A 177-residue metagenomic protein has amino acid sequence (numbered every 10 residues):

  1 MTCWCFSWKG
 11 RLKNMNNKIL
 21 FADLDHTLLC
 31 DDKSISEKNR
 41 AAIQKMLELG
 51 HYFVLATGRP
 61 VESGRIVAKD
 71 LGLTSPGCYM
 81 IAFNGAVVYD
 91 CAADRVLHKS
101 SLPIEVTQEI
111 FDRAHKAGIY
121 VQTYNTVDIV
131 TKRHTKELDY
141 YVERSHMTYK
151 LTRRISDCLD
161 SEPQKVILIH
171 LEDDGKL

Functional and structural regions predicted by a protein language model:
M15-I19, S36: Mg2+-dependent phosphoryl-transfer enzymes with acidic/Ser/Thr/Gly-rich catalytic loops
K18-D31: Asp-based phosphoryl-transfer active-site loop
C30-K33, G58, K99-S100, R144-S145: Short, flexible loop segments at the rims of nucleotide/cofactor-binding pockets, characterized by
E37-L138: Active-site phosphate-binding/coordination module
E109, R113-L177: Conserved acidic, metal-coordinating active-site core of Asp-based, Mg2+-dependent phosphoryl-transfer enzymes
